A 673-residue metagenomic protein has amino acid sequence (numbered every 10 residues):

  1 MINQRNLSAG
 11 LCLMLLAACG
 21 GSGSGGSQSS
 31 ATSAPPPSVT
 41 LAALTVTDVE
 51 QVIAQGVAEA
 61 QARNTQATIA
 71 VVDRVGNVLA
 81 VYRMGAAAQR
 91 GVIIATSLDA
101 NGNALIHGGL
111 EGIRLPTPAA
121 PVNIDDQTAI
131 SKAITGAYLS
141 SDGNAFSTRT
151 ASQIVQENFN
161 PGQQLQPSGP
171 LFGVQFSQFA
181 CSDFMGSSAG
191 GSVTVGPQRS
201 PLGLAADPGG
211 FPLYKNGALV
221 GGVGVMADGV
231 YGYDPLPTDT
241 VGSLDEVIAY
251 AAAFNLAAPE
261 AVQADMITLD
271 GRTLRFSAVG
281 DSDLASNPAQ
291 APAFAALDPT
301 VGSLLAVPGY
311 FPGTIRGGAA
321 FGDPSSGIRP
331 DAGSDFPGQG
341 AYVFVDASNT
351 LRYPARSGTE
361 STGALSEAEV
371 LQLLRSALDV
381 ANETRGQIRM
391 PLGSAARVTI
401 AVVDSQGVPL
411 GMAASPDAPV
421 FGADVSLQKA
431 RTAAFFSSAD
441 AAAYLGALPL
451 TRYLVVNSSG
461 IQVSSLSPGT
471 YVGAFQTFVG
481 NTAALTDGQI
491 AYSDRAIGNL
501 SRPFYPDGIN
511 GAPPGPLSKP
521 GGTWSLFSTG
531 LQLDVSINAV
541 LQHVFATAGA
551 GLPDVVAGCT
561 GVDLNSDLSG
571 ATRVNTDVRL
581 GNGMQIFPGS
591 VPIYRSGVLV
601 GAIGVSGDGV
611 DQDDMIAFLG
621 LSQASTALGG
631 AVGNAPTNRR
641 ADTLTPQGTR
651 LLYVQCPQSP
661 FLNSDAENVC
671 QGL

Functional and structural regions predicted by a protein language model:
M1-S8: Bacterial N-terminal signal peptides that target proteins for export
L15-A18: C-terminal motif of bacterial Sec signal peptides marking the signal peptidase cleavage site
G23-L673: Flexible, solvent-exposed loop/hinge segments and secondary-structure transition points
